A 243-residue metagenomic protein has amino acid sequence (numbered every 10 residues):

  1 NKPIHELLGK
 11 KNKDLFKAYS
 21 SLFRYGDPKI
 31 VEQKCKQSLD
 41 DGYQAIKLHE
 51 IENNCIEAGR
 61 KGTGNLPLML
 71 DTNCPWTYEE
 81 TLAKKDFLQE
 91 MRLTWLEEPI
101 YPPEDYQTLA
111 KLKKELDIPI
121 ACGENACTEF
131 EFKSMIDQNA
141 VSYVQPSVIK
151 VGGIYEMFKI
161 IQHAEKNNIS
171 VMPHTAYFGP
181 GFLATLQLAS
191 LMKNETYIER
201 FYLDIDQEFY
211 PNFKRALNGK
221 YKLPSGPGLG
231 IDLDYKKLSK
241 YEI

Functional and structural regions predicted by a protein language model:
N1, I46, D71, L96 (+4 more regions): Conserved, mostly hydrophobic/aromatic
K2-M69, N73-L82, D86-E90, E208-I243: N-terminal capping/lid subdomain adjacent to the active-site entrance of alpha/beta enzymes
Y19-L22, K47-H49, M69-N73, E97-P99 (+3 more regions): A cross-family glycoside hydrolase active-site/sugar-binding cleft signature
D86, R92, I100-K220, P224: Shared catalytic-loop signature of beta/alpha-barrel
